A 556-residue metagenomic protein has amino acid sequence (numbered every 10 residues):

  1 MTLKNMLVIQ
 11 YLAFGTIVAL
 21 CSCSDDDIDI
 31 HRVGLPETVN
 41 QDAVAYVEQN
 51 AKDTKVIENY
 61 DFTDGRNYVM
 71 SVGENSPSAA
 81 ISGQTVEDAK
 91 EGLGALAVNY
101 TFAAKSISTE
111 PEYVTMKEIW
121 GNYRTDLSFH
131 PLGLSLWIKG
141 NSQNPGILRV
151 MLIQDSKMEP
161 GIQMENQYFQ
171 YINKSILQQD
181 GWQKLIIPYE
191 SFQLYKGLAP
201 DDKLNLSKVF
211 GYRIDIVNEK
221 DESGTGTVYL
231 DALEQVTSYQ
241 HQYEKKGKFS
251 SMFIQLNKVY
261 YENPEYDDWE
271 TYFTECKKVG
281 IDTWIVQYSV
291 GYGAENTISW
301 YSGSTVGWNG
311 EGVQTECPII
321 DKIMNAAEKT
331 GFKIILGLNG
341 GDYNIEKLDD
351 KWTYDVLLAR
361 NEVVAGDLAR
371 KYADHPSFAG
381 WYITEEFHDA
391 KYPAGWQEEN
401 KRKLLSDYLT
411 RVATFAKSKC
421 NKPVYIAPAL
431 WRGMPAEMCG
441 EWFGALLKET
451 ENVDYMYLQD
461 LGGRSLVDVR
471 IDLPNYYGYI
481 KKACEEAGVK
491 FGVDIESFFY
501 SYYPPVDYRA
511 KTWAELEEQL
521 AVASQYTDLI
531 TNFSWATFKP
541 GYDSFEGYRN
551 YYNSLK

Functional and structural regions predicted by a protein language model:
A19-S22: C-terminal motif of bacterial Sec signal peptides marking the signal peptidase cleavage site
D27-K245: Beta-rich carbohydrate-recognition modules and glycan-binding surfaces
A43-E48, T54-D64, V236-V290, L430: Boundary/entry segment of secreted carbohydrate-active catalytic domains
Y266-Y343, E399-I426, R470-A483: Aromatic-lined substrate-binding rim segments of carbohydrate-active enzymes
W284, A379, Y457-V469, Y479 (+1 more regions): Substrate-binding cleft of secreted/luminal carbohydrate-active enzymes
T315-T330, D350-G380, F415, F443-T450 (+2 more regions): An active-site-proximal structural segment forming one wall of the substrate-binding cleft that immediately precedes
I335-K347, D355, G380-E386, Y408-G440 (+3 more regions): Aromatic-lined carbohydrate-recognition surfaces of secreted/lumenal glycan-active proteins
G340-G341, V364-E399, T531: Active-site groove signature of glycoside hydrolases
